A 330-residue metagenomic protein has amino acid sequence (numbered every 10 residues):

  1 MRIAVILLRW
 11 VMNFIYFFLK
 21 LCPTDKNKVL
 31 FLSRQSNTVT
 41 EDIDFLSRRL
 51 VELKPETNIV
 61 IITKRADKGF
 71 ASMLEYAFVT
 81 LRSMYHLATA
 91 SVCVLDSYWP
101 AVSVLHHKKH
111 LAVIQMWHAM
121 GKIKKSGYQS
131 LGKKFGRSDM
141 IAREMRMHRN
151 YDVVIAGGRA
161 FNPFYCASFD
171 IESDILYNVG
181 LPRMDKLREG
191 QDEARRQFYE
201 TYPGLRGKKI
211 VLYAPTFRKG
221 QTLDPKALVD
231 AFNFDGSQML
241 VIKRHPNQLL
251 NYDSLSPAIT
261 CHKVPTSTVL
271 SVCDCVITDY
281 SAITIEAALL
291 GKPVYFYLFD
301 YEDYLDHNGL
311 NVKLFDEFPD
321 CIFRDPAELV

Functional and structural regions predicted by a protein language model:
M1-S36: Membrane-proximal basic amphipathic "stem/tether" segments
C22-L30, H110, R206-K209, S237: A short, charged/proline- and glycine-enriched loop that marks the coil->beta-strand transition at the N-terminal
L30-G190: Active-site and donor-binding regions of nucleotide-sugar-utilizing enzymes
V39-V51, S168, N178-S254, F323-D325: Conserved catalytic-core segment of nucleotide-activated headgroup transferases in glycan assembly
A77-V92, P246-I285, L289-L290: Donor nucleotide-activated moiety binding/catalytic core segment of transferases that use nucleotide-activated donors
S97, G157-A160, P246, Y280 (+1 more regions): Helix N-cap/beta->alpha junction signal
S103-K122, A227-A231, G291-D303: A short, gly/pro- and small-residue-rich
A282-V330: Catalytic binding pocket for nucleotide-activated donors in carbohydrate/polymer assembly enzymes
